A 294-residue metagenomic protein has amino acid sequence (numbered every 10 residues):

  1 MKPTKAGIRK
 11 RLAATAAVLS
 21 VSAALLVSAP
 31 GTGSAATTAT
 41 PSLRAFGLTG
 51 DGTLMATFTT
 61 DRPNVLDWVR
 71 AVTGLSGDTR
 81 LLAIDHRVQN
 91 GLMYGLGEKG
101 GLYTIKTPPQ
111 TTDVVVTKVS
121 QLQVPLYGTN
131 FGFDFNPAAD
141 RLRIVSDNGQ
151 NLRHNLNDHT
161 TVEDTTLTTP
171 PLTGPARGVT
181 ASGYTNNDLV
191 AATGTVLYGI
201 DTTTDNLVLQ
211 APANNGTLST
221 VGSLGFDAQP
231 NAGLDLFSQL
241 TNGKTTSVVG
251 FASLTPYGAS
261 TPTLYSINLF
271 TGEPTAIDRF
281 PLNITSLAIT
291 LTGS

Functional and structural regions predicted by a protein language model:
M1-A35: Secretory targeting and sorting signals
T38-D61: An edge-strand/N-cap motif at the start of beta-rich repeat modules
R44-L48, L92-G95, R141-I144, A191 (+2 more regions): Conserved beta-propeller blade signature
G52-F58, G101-K106, D113, N148-N155 (+3 more regions): Structural motif
T53-G101, I105: N-terminal carbohydrate-binding/catalytic regions of secreted carbohydrate-active enzymes
V65-S76, V114-V124, T161-T173, T217-F226 (+1 more regions): A short beta-strand motif characteristic of beta-propeller blades
S76-Q89, Q121-A138, T169-N187, D227-Q239 (+1 more regions): Repeated scaffold domains used in trafficking and secretory/extracellular systems, primarily beta-propellers
V179, G183-D235: A mid-sequence, solvent-exposed acidic-amphipathic segment
